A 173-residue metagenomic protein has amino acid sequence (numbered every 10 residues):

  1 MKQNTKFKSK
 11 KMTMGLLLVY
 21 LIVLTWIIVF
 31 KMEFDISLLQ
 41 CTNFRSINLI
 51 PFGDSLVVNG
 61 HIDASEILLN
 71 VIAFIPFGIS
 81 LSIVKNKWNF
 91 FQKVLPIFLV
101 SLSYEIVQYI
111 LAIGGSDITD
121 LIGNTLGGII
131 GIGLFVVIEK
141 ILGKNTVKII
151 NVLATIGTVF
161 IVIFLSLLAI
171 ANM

Functional and structural regions predicted by a protein language model:
M1-A112, V136-M173: Bulky hydrophobic segments
A112-E139: Alpha-helical transmembrane segments that form the membrane-embedded catalytic/substrate-binding core of multi-pass
